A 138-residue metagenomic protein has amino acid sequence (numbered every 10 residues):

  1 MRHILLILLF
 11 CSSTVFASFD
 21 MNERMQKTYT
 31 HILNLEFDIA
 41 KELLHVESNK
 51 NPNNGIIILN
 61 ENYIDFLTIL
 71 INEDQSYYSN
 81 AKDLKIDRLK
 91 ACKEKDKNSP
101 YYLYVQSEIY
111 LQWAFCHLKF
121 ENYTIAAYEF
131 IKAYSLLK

Functional and structural regions predicted by a protein language model:
M1-L5, A40, G55: Terminal low-complexity, poorly structured segments
H3-S13: Sec-dependent N-terminal signal peptides
C11-M21: Bacterial Sec-dependent signal peptides at the C-terminal "C-region" and cleavage site
F19-R24, T28-L43, I58-K138: Short coil/linker segments at helix-helix boundaries
S48-N49, S135: Conserved structural position within tetratricopeptide repeats
K50-N53, K95-D96: Short solvent-exposed coil/turn linkers within tandem alpha-helical repeat scaffolds
